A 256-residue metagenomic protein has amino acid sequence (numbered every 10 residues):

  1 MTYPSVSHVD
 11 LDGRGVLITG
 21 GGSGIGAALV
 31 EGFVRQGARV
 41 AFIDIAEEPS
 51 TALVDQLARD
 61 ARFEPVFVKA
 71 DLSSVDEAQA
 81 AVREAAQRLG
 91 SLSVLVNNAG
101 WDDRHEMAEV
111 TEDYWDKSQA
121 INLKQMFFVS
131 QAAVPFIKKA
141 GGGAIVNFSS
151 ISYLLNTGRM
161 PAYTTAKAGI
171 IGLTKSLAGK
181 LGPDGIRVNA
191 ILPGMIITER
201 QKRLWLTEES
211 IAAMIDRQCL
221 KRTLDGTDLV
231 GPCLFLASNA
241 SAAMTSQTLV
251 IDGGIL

Functional and structural regions predicted by a protein language model:
T2-S7, L155, C233-L234, T245-L256: Short C-terminal tail/terminal secondary-structure segment of NAD(P)H-dependent dehydrogenase/reductase domains
L89, F127-S130, R222-I251: C-terminal substrate-recognition "lid" of short-chain dehydrogenase/reductases
V96, G182, R187, M244-S246: Short, small/polar-rich loop/turn modules that mediate ligand/substrate recognition or access, typified
E106-M107, T111-D116, M214: Substrate-binding pocket helix/loop in short-chain dehydrogenase/reductase
S130, A166, T174: Active-site helix of classical SDR
P135, G179-P183, A242: Alpha-helical segment proximal to the catalytic Tyr-Lys
S150: Residue(s) in the substrate-gating loop at a strand-loop-helix junction that position the organic substrate next
